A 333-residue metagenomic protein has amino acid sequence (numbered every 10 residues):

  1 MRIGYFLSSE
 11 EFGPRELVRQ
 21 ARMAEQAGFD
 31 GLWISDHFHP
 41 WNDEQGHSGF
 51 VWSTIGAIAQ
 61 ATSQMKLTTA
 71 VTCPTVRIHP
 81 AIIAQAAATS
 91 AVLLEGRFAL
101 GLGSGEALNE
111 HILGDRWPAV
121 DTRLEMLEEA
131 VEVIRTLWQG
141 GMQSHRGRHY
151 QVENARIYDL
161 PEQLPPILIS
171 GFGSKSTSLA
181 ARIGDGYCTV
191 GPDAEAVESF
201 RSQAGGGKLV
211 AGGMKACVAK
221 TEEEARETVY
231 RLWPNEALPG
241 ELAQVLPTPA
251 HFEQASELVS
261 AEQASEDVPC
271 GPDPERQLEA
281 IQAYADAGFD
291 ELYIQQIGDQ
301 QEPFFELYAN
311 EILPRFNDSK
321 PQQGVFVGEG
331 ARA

Functional and structural regions predicted by a protein language model:
M1-A333: Active-site-adjacent structural elements that line small-molecule/cofactor binding pockets in enzymes
